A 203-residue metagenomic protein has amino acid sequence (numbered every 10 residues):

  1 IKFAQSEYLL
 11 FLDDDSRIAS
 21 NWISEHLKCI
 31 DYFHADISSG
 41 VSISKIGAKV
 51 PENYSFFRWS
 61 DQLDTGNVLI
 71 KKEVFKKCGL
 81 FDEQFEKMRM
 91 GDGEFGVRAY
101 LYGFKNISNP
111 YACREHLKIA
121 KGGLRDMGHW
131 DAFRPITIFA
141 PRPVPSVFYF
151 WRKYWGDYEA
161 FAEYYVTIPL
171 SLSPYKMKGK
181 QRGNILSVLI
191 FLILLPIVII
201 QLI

Functional and structural regions predicted by a protein language model:
Q5-S6, D64-L80: Conserved nucleotide-sugar donor-binding and metal-coordinating catalytic region shared by glycosyltransferases
L9: Short aromatic/hydrophobic "clamp" motif used to bind/position activated sugar donors
R17-N53: Conserved donor NDP-sugar-binding/catalytic core segment of glycosyltransferases
N53-I70, M88, D131-I138: A recurrent flexible, glycine/aromatic-enriched loop bordering the glycosyltransferase active site that acts as
K87-F95: Acidic donor-binding loop at a coil-to-helix junction in glycosyltransferase catalytic cores that engages
N106-A120: Catalytic beta-strand/loop signature of glycosyltransferases that borders the donor
H116-K118, L124-A160: Catalytic core of nucleotide-sugar-dependent glycosyltransferases
K153-I203: Non-catalytic, C-terminal membrane-associated alpha-helical segments of glycosyltransferases
